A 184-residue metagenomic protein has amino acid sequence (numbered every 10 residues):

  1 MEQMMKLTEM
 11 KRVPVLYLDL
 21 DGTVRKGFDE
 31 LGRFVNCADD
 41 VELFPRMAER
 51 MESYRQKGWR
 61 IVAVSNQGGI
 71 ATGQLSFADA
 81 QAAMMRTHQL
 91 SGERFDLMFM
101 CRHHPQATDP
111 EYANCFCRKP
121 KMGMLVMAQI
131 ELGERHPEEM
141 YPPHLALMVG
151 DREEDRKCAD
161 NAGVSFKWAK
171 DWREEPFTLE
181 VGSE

Functional and structural regions predicted by a protein language model:
M1-V62: Active-site neighborhood of HAD-like aspartate-dependent phosphohydrolases
E2-L16, A78-Q81, M85-L97, Y112-E184: Asp-based, Mg2+/Mn2+-dependent phosphohydrolase catalytic module
V24-K26, A71, D155-R156: Catalytic P-loop NTPase motifs of RecA-like helicase/translocase cores
F28, R102-P105, Q129-H136: Short regulatory "switch" loops immediately downstream of catalytic or recognition motifs within protein catalytic
F28-N36, G73, D109-A113: Short acidic, glycine/proline-rich loop/turn micro-motifs
N36-F44, G73-A80, R118: Flexible, glycine- and charge-enriched loops at secondary-structure boundaries
M47, M51-M84, E93-A107: Substrate-recognition element of Asp-dependent hydrolases with the DxDx(T/V) motif
